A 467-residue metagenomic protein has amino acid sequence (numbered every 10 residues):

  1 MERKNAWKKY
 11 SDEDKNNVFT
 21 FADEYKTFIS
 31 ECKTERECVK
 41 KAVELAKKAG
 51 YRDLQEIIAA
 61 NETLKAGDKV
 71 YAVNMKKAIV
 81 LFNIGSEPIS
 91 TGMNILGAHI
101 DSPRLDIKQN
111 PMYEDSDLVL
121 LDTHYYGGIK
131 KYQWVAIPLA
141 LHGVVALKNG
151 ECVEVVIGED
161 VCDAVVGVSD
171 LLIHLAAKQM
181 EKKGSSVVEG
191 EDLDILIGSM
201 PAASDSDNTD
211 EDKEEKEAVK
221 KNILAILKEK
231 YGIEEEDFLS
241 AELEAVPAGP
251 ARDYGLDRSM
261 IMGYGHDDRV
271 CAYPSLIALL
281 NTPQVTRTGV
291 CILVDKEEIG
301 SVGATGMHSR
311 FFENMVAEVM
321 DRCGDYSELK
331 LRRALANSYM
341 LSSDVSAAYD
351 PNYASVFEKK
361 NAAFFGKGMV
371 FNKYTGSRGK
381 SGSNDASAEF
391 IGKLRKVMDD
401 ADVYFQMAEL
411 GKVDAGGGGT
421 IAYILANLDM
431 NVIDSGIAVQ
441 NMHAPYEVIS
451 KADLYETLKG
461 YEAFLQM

Functional and structural regions predicted by a protein language model:
M1-M467: N-terminal hydrophobic/helix-forming segments and targeting peptides
